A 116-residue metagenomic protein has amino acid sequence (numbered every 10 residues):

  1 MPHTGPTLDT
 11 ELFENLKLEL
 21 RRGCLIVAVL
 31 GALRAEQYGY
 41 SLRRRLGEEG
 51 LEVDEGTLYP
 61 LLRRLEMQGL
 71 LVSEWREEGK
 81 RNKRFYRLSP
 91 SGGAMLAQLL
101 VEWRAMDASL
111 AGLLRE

Functional and structural regions predicted by a protein language model:
P2-L18: Short, Lys/Arg-enriched N-terminal segment that forms or immediately precedes the first helix of a structured domain
L16-Y59: N-terminal helix-turn-helix DNA-binding core of bacterial DNA-binding proteins
E55, R81-N82: Short, aromatic/basic-enriched loop-to-helix "N-cap" motif that marks the start of an alpha-helix at regulatory
R64: Alpha-helical DNA-recognition elements
Q68-R81, R87: Beta-hairpin "wing" of winged helix-turn-helix
N82-L99: Basic, amphipathic "hinge/linker" alpha-helix immediately C-terminal to the N-terminal HTH DNA-binding motif
L96-E116: Amphipathic alpha-helical dimerization/coiled-coil segments that flank or bridge DNA-binding/regulatory modules
